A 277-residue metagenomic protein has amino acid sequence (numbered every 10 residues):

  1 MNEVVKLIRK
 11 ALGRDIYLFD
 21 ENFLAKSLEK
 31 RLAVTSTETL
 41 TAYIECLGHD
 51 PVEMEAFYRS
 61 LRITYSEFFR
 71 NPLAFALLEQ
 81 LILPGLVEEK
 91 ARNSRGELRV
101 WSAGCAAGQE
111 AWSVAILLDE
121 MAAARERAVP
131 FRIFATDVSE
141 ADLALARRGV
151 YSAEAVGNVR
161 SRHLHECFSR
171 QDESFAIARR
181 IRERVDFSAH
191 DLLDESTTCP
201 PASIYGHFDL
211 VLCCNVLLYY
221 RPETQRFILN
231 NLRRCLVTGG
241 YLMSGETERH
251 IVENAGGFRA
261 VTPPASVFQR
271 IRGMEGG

Functional and structural regions predicted by a protein language model:
M1-W101, G245: Conserved AdoMet
R95-G108, R132-F134: Conserved class I S-adenosyl-L-methionine
A103, A124-L212, V216-T224, H250 (+1 more regions): Extended basic-aromatic, gly/pro-enriched interface segments that bind polyanionic ligands
A107-R125: Conserved SAM-binding loop of SAM-dependent methyltransferases across substrates and taxa, primarily the Class I
L210, V252-G277: Core SAM-dependent methyltransferase catalytic element
R226-T238: A short glycine-rich, Lys/Arg-flanked "PGG" loop and its adjoining helix->strand segment in the class I
T238-E246: Conserved beta-strand signature within the Rossmann-like core of class I S-adenosyl-L-methionine
